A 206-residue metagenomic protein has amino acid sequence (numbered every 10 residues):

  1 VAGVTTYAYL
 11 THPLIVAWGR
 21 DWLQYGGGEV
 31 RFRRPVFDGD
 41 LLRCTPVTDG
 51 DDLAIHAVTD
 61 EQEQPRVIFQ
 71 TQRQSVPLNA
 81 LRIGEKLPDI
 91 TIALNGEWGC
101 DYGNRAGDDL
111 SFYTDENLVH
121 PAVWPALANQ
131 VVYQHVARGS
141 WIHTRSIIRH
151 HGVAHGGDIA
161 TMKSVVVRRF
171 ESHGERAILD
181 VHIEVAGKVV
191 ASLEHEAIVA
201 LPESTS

Functional and structural regions predicted by a protein language model:
V1-Y25, S75-R145, E203-S206: Hot-dog-fold acyl-thioester-processing enzymes
T5, Y9, R149, H155 (+1 more regions): Short amphipathic alpha-helical segments
H12, H56, H120, N129 (+7 more regions): Histidine (H) residue identity feature
G27, F37-L94, A154-T161, V165-S206: HotDog/MaoC-like acyl-thioester-processing domains
G27-F32, R145-H151: Short structured motifs
